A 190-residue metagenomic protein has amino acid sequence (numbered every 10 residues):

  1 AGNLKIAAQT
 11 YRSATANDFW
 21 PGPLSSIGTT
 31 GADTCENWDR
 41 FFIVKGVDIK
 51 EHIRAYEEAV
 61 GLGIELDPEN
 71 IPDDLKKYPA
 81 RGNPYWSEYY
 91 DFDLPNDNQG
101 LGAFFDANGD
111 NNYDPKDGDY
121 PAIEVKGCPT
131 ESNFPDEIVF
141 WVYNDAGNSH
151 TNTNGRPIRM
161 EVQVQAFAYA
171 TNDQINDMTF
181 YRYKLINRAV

Functional and structural regions predicted by a protein language model:
A1-V190: A long-range scaffold signal marking pre-active-site subdomains of enzyme folds
